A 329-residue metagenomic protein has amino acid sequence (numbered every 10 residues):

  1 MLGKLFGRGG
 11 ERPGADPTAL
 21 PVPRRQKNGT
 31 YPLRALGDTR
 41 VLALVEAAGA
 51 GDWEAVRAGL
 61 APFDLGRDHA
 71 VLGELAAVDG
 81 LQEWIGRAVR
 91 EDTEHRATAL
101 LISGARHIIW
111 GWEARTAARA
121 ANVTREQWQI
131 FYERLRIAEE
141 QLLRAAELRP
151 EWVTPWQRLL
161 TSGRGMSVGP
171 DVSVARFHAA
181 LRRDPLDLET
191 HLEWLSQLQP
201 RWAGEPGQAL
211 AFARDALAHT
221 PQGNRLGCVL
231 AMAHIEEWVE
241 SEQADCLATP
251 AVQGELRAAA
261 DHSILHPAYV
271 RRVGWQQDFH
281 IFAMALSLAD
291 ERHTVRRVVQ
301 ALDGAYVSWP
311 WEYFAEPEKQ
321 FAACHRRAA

Functional and structural regions predicted by a protein language model:
M1-D92, R296-Y306, P310, F314-A329: Extreme N-terminal leader/anchor segments
L36-T39, G51, V168, P185 (+2 more regions): Short coil/turn linker and secondary-structure boundary residues
A47, H107, L286-S287: Hydrophobic side-chain positions on well-ordered alpha-helices, corresponding to helix-helix packing/interface faces
A61-H95, R106-R183, E189-Q222, G227-A258 (+2 more regions): Short coil/linker segments at helix-helix boundaries
S162, G274, D278-E316: C-terminal/domain-terminus segments
E242-I281, S287, H293: Intrinsically disordered, low-complexity segments enriched in Gly and acidic/Ser/Thr residues that form flexible
